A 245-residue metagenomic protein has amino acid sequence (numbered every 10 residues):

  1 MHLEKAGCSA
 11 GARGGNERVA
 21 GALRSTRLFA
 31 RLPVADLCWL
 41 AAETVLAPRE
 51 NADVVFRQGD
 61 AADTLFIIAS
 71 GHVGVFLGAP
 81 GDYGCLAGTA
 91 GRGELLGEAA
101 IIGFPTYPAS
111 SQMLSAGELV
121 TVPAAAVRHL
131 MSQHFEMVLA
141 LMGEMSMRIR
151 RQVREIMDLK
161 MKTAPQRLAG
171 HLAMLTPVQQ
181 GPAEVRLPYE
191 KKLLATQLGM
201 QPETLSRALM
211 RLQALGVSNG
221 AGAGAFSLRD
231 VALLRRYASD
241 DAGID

Functional and structural regions predicted by a protein language model:
M1-N51, L95, A100-I101: Cyclic nucleotide-binding regulatory module and flanking cytosolic helices
L28, H72, L95, G216-V217: Short hinge/loop at the helix->beta-strand junction immediately C-terminal to the helix-turn-helix recognition helix
L37, V127-R128, L234: A generic structural signal for short hydrophobic patches within well-formed alpha-helices
A52, D63-F76, R92-G93: Glycine- and acidic-residue-biased ligand/ion/polar-headgroup-sensing regions
V55-D60: Short phosphate-coordinating micro-motif centered on Lys-Gly-acidic
T64, H72, A116-E118, G224-A225: Structural motif
L86-R150: Cyclic-nucleotide recognition modules
A164-R167, A173-D245: Phosphate-/nucleic-acid-contacting segments
